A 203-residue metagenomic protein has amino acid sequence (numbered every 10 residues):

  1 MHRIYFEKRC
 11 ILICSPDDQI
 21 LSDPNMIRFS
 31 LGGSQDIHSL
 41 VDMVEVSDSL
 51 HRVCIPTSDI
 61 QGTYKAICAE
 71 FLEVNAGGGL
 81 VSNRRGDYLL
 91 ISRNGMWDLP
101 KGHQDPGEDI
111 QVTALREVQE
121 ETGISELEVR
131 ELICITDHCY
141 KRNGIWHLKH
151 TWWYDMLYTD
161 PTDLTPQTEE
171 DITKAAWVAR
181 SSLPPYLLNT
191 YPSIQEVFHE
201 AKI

Functional and structural regions predicted by a protein language model:
M1, A76, K149-W153: Short hydrophobic/aromatic beta-strand or adjacent loop that forms the aromatic wall/cage of a ligand/substrate-binding
M1-R9: Short, hydrophobic/proline-enriched secondary-structure or compact coil segments at domain edges
I4, I13-F29, M96, Q167-I203: Nudix hydrolase/Nudix homology domain
F6, N83, S92, K141-R142: Acidic surface patches and DE-rich sequence motifs
I20-L21, M26-S30, S82-Q119, I124: Conserved Nudix-box catalytic region and its N-terminal flanking loop in Nudix hydrolases and closely related
S34-G78: Acidic, metal-coordinating catalytic segment for phosphate/diphosphate chemistry, firing primarily on the Nudix
G78, D87, K174: Conserved beta-strand and immediately adjacent loop positions that scaffold enzyme active sites
Q104-P192: Unchanged
